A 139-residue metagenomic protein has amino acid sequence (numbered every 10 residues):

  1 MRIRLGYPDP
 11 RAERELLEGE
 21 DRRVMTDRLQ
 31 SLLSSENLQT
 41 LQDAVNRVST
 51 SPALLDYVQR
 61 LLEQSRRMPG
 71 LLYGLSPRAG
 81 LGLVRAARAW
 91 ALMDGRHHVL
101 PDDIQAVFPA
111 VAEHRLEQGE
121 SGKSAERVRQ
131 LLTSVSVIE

Functional and structural regions predicted by a protein language model:
M1-R60: Conserved AAA+ ATPase core "coupling" helix
R67-E139: C-terminal engagement/docking regions of AAA+ P-loop ATPases
